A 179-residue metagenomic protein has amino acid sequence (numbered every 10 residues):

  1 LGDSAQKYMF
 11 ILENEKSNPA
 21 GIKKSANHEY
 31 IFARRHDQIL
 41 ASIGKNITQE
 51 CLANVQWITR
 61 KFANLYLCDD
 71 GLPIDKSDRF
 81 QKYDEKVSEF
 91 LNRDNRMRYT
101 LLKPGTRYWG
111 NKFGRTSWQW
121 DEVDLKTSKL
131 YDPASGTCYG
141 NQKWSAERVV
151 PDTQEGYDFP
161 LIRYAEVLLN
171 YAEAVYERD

Functional and structural regions predicted by a protein language model:
L1, F32, R93, M97-L102 (+1 more regions): Extended, hydrophobic/aromatic-rich amphipathic alpha-helical segments that build helical scaffolds
L1-D124: An aromatic- and glycine-enriched ligand-binding surface/loop that stacks and positions planar moieties
R115-Y164: Active-site beta-strand/loop architecture of penicillin-binding DD-peptidases
